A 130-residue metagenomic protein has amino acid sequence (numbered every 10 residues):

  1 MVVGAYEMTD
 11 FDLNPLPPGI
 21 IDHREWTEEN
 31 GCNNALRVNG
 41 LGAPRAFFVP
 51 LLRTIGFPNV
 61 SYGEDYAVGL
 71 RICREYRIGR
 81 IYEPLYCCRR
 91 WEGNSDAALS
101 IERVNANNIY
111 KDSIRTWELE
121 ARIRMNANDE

Functional and structural regions predicted by a protein language model:
M1-P18: Conserved donor NDP-sugar-binding/catalytic core segment of glycosyltransferases
D12-N14, D96, N128: Intrinsic disorder/low-complexity detector
P15-E25, I101: Short, flexible, mixed-charge acidic loops at enzyme active sites
E28-R115: Conserved nucleotide-sugar donor-binding catalytic segment
R122-E130: Non-catalytic N-terminal targeting/anchoring module and adjacent flexible stem/linker that precedes the structured
